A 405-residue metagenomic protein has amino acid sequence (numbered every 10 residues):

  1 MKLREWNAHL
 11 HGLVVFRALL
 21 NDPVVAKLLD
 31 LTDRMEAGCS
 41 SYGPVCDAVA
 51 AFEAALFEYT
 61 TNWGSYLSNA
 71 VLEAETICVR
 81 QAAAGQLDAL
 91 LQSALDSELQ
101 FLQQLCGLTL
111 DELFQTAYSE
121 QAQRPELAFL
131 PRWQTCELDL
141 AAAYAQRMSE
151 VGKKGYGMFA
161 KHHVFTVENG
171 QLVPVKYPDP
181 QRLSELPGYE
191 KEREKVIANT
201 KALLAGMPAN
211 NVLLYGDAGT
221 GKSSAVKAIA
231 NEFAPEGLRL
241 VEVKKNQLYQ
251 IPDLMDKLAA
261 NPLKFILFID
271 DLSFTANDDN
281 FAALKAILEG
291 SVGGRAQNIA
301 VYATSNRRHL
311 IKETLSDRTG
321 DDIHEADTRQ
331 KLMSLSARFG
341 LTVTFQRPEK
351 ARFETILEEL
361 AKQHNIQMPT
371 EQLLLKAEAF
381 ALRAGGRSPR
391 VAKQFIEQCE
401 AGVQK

Functional and structural regions predicted by a protein language model:
M1-P187: AAA+ P-loop ATPase mechanoenzymes
P178-N211: Pre-Walker A (pre-P-loop) alpha-helix and adjacent loop at the N terminus of AAA/AAA+ ATPase modules, a conserved
R193-I197, A234-F265, A276-A282: Short glycine-rich substrate-engagement loop in P-loop NTPases that contacts/grips substrate
N211-V241, L254-A259: Walker A/P-loop
A259-A260, T275-D321, D327: Conserved catalytic/switch belt of AAA+ P-loop NTPases
D270-L272: Walker B catalytic acidic pair
D321-M333, G340-E354: Conserved AAA+ ATPase "SRH/arginine-finger" region at the nucleotide-binding site
Q346-K405: C-terminal alpha-helical "lid" subdomain
